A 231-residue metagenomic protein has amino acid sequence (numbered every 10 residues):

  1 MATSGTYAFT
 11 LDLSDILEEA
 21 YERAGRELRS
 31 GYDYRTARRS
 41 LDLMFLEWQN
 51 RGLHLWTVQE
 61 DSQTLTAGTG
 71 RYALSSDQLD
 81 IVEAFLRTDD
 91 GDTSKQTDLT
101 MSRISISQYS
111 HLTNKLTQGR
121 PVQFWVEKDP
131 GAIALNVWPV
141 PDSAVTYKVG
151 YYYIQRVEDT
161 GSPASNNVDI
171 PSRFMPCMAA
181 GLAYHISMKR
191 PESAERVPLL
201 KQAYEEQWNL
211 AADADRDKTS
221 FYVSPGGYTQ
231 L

Functional and structural regions predicted by a protein language model:
M1-L231: Glycine-enriched, solvent-exposed interface loops adjoining structured elements
